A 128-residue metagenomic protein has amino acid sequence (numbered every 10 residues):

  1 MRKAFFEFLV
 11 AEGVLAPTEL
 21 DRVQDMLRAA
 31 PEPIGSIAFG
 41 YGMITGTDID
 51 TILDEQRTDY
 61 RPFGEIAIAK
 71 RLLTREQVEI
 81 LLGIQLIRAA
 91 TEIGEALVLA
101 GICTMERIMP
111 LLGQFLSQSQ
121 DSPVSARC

Functional and structural regions predicted by a protein language model:
M1-C128: Non-catalytic accessory regions
